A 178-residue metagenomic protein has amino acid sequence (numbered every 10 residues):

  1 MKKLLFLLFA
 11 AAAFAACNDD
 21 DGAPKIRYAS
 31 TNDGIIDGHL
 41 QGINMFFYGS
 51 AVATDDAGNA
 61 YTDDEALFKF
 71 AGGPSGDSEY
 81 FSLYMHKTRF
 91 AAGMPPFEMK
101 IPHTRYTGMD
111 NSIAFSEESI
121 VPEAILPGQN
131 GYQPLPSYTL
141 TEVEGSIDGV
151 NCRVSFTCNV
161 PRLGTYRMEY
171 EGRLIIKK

Functional and structural regions predicted by a protein language model:
K2-F6, A11-F46, R162-K178: Bacterial Sec-dependent N-terminal signal peptides
L4-L7, A12, N44-M45, A66-F68 (+3 more regions): Short non-domain terminal segments
R27-D63, Y84-R89, M99-P102, V154 (+2 more regions): Primarily mature extracellular domains of secreted and cell-surface proteins, especially surface-exposed modules
D33-I35, I43, A57-G58, M94 (+4 more regions): Intrinsic-disorder/low-complexity loop/linker signature
D55-Y138: Predominantly extracellular/secreted and cell-surface proteins with exposed, flexible low-complexity segments
S116-K178: Beta-sheet ligand-binding and adhesion/scaffold domains
